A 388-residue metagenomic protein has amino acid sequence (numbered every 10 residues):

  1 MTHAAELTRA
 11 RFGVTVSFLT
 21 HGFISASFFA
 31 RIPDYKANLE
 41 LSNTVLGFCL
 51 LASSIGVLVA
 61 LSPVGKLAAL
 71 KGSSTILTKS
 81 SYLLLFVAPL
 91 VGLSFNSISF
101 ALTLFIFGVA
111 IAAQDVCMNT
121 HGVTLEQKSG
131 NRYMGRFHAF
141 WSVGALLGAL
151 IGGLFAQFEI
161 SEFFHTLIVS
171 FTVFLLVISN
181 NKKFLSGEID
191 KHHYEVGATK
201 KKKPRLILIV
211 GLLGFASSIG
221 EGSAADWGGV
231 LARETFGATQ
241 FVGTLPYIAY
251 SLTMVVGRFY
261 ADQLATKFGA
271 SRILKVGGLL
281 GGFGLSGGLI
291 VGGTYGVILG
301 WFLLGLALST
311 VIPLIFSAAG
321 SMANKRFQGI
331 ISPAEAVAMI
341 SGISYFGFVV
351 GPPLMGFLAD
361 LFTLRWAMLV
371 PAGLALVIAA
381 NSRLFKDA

Functional and structural regions predicted by a protein language model:
A30-T44, D226-V242: Short amphipathic helix-loop junctions that connect adjacent transmembrane helices in Major Facilitator Superfamily/SLC
E40, G72, L93-I98, G237 (+1 more regions): Helix-breaking motifs and short loop linkers at transmembrane-helix boundaries and internal kinks in secondary membrane
V59-I98: Conserved MFS/SLC helix-loop-helix module at the cytosolic interface between two early adjacent transmembrane helices
A60-G72, A156, G257-G269, A359: Helix-to-loop junctions at the C-terminal end of transmembrane segments in multipass secondary transporters
T75-P89, R272-G287: Structural signature of the two symmetry-related core transmembrane helices
L104-A139: Cytoplasmic helix-loop-helix junction between adjacent transmembrane helices in 12-TM secondary transporters
A113-Q127, T310-Q328: Intracellular juxtamembrane helix-capping segments at the cytosolic ends of symmetry-related transmembrane helices
R136-L185: Helix-loop-helix hairpin linking two adjacent transmembrane segments in secondary transporters
